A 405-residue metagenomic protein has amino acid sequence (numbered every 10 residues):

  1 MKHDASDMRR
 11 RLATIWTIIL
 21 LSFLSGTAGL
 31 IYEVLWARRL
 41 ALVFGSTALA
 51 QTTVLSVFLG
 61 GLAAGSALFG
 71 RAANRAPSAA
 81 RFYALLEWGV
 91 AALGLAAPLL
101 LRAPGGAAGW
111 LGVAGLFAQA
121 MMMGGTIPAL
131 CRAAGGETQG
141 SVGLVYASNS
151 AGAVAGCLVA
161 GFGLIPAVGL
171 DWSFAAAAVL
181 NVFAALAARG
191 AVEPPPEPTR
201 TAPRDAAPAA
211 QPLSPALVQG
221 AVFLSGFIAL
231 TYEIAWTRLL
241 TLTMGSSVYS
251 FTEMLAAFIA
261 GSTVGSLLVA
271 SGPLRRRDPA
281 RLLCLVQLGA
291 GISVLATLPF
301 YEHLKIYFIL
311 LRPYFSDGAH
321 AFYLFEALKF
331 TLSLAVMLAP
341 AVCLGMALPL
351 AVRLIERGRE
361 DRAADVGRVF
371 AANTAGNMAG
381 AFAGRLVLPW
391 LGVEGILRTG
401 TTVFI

Functional and structural regions predicted by a protein language model:
K2-I405: Alpha-helical transmembrane segments of multi-pass membrane proteins
